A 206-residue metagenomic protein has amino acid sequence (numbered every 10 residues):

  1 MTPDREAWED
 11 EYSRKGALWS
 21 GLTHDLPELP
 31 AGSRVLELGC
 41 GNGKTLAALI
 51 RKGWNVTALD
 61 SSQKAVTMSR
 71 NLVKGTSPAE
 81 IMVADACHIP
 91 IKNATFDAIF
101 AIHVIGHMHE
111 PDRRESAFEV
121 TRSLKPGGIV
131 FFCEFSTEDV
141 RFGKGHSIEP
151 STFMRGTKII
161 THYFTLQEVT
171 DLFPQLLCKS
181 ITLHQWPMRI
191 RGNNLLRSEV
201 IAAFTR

Functional and structural regions predicted by a protein language model:
M1-G32, G41-H88, M108-E115, I129-R206: Class I (Rossmann-like) S-adenosyl-L-methionine-dependent methyltransferase catalytic domain, capturing the SAM-binding
L38: Conserved beta-strand/loop positions that form the S-adenosyl-L-methionine
C87-I99: A short acidic, Gly/Pro-enriched loop at the edge of an enzyme's catalytic core that lines a small-molecule cofactor
A101-V104: A short beta-strand submotif of the Rossmann-like class I SAM-dependent methyltransferase core that lines
R114-P126: A short glycine-rich, Lys/Arg-flanked "PGG" loop and its adjoining helix->strand segment in the class I
